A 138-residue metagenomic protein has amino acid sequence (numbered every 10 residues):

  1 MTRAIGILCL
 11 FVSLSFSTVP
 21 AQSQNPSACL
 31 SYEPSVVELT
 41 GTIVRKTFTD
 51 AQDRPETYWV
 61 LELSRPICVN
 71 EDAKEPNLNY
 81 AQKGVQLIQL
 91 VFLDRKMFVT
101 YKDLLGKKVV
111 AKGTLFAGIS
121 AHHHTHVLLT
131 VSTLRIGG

Functional and structural regions predicted by a protein language model:
M1-A4: Positively charged n-region of N-terminal signal peptides that target proteins for export
G6-S15: Bacterial N-terminal signal peptides
Q22-S35: Short boundary/loop segments of OB/S1/cold-shock single-stranded nucleic-acid-binding domains
E33-T57, S64-I67, G113: Structural detector for short beta-strands of small beta-barrel domains
P66-E75, G118-H122: Short, cysteine-centered beta-strand-loop-beta hairpins and adjacent loop/turn segments enriched in charged/polar
D72-T100: Beta-strand/loop nucleic-acid-binding surfaces
K96-K112: Short nucleic-acid-contacting surface segments enriched for D/E, G, S/T with interspersed K/R
G118-G138: OB-fold/S1-family single-stranded nucleic acid-binding modules
